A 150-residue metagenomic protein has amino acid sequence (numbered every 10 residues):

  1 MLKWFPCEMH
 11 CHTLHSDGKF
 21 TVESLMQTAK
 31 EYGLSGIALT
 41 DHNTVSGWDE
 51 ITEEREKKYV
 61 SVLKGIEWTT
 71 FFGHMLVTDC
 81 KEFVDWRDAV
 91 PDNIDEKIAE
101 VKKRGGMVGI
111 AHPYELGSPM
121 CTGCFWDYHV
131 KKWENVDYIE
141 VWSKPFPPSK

Functional and structural regions predicted by a protein language model:
M1-M107, A111, M120, W126-Y128 (+2 more regions): A metal-dependent hydrolase metal-coordination microenvironment
E115-L116: Membrane-proximal intracellular helices of multi-pass ion channels
